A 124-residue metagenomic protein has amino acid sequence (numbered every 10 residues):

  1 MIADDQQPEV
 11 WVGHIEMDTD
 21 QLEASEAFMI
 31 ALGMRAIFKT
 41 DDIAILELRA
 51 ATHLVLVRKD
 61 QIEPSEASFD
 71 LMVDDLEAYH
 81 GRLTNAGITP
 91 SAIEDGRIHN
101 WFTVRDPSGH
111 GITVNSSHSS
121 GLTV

Functional and structural regions predicted by a protein language model:
M1-E23, A67-F69, H118-V124: N-terminal beta-strand motif that seeds the catalytic metal site of vicinal oxygen chelate
E9-V10, E16-H53: Core segments of cupin and vicinal oxygen chelate
W11-D20, D60-A86, N100-R105: Vicinal oxygen chelate
A27-A31, R82, S108: Structural preference for long, well-ordered alpha-helical segments within the folded cores of structured domains
R35-D41, E94-D95, S119-V124: Conserved catalytic-core motifs of GNAT/GCN5-like acyltransferases
L46-A51, V104-P107, S117: Active-site beta-strand termini and strand-to-loop segments that position acidic
L54-L56, T89-A92: A short linear hydrophobic-aromatic micro-motif
